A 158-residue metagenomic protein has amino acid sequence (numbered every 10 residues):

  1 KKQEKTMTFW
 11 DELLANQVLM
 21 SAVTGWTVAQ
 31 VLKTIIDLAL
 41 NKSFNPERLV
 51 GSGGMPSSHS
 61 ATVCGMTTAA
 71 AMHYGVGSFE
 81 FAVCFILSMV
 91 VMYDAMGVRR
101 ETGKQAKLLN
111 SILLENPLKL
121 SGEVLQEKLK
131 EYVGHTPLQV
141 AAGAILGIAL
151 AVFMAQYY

Functional and structural regions predicted by a protein language model:
K1-T6: Short, Lys/Arg-enriched N-terminal segments with co-localized hydrophobic residues within the first ~10-30 amino acids
M7, V18-S21, V83-M89: Short, charged N-terminal helix-start/capping segments
T8-Q17, G75-S78: Interfacial loop-to-helix junctions that mark the boundaries of transmembrane helices in multi-pass membrane
N16-K33: N-terminal signal-anchor transmembrane alpha helix
T27, N45-Y158: Membrane-embedded catalytic cores of phosphoryl/pyrophosphoryl-handling enzymes
V31-R48: Membrane-interface helix-loop junction between the first two transmembrane segments
